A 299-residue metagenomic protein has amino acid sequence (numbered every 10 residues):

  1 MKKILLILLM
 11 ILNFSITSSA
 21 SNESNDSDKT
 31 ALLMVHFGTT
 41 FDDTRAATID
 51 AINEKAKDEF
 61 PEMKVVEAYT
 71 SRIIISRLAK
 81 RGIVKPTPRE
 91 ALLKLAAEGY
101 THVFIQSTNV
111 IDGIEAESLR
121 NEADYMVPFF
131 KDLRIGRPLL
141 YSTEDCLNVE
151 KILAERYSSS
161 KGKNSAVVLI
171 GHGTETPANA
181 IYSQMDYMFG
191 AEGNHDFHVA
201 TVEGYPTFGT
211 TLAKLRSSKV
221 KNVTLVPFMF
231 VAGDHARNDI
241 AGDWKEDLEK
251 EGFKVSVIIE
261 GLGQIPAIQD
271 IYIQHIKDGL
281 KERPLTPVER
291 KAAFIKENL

Functional and structural regions predicted by a protein language model:
M1-I4: Positively charged n-region of N-terminal signal peptides that target proteins for export
L6-S15: Bacterial N-terminal signal peptides
I16-A20: Sec/Tat signal peptide C-region and signal peptidase I cleavage site
S21-L299: Active-site-proximal alpha-helix that buttresses catalytic centers in soluble enzyme cores
